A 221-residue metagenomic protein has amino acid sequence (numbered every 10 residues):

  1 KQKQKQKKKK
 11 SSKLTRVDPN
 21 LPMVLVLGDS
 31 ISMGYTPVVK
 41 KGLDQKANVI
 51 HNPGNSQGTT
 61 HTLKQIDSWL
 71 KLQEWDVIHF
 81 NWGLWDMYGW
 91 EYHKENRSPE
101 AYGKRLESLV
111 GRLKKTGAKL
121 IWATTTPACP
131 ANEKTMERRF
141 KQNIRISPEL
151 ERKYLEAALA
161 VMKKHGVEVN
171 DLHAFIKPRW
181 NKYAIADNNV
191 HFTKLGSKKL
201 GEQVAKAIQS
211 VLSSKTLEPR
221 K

Functional and structural regions predicted by a protein language model:
K1-E74, I78, F192: Serine-esterase "nucleophile elbow" of acetyl-processing enzymes
G42-N48, H61-R220: Alpha-helical cap/lid subdomain in secreted, periplasmic, or secretory-pathway luminal O-acyl-processing enzymes
